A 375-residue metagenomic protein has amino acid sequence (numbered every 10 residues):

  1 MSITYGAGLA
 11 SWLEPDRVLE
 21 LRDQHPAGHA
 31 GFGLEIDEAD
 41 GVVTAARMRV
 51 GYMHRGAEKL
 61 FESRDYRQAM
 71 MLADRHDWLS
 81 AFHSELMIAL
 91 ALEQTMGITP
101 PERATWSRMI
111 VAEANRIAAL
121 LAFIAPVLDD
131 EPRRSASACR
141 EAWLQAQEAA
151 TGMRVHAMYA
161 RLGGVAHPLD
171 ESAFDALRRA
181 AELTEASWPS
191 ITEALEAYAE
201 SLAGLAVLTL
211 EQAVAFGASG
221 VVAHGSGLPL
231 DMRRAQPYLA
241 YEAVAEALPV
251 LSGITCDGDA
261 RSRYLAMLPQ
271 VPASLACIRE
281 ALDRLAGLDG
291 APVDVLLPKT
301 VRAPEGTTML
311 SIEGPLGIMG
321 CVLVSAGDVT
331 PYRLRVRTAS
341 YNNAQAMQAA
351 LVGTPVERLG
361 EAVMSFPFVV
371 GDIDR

Functional and structural regions predicted by a protein language model:
M1-R333, R337-R375: Active-site bordering "gate/hinge" segments that shape substrate access to catalytic or cofactor-binding pockets
